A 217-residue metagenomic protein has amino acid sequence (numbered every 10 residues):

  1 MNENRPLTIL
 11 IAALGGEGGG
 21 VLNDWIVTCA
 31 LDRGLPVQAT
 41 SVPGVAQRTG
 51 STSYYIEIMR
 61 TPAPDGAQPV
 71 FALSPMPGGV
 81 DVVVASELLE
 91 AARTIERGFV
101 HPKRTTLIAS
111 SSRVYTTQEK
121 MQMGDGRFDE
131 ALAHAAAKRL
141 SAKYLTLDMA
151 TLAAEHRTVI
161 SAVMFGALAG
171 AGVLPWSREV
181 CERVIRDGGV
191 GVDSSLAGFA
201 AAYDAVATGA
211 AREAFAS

Functional and structural regions predicted by a protein language model:
M1-S217: Active-site cofactor/cluster-binding pocket
